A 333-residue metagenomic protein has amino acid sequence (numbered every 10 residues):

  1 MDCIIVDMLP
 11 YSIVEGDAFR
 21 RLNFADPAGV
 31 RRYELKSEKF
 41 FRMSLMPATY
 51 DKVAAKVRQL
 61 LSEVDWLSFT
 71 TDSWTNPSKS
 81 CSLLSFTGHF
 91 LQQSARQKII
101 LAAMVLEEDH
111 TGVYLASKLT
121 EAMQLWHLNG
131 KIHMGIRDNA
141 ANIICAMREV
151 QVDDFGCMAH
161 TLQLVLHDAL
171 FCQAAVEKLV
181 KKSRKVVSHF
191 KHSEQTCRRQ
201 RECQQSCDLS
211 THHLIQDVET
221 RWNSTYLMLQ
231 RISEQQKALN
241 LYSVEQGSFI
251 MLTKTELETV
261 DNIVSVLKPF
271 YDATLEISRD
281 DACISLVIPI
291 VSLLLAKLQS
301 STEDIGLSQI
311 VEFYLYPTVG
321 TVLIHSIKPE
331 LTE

Functional and structural regions predicted by a protein language model:
M1-A18: Intrinsically disordered, low-complexity regulatory regions of eukaryotic transcription factors
D7-L9, R20, A25, P77 (+8 more regions): Amphipathic alpha-helical/coiled-coil segments positioned at domain termini
M8, S80, T87-N129, C203 (+1 more regions): Electropositive, glycine- and tryptophan-enriched low-complexity nucleic-acid-binding patches
M8-Y11, R42, M46, L61 (+8 more regions): Conserved, non-catalytic sequence blocks in retroelement Pol enzymes and Pol-derived host proteins
F19, S37, D72, G88 (+9 more regions): Mobile genetic element proteins and their domesticated derivatives, centered on retroelements and DNA transposons
F24-Q97, L101, G130, I136: Structured nucleic-acid-interacting core domains from mobile-element enzymes and related host factors, especially RNase
A102-E107, V150, L239-E333: Extended, C-terminal/distal alpha-helical "rod" segments
W126, K131-H133, A141-I144, R148-N240: Surface-exposed, charged/polar loop-rich segments that form substrate/cofactor-binding or regulatory interfaces
